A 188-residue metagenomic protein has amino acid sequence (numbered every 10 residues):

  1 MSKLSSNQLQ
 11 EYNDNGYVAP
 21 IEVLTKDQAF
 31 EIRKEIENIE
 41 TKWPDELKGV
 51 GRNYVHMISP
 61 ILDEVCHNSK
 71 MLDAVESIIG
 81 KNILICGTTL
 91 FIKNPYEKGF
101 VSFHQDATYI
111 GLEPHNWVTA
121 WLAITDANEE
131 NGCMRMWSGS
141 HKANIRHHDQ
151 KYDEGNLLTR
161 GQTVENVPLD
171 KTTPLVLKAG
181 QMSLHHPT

Functional and structural regions predicted by a protein language model:
M1-L112, H148-D149: Non-heme Fe(II)-dependent double-stranded beta-helix
V18, D126, M134: Short beta-strand segments in beta-sandwich/barrel cores
E37, W43, T125, N156-T159: Juxtamembrane helix-loop transition sites at the ends of transmembrane segments in multi-pass membrane proteins
T88, V118, G132: Change "...and in nucleic-acid phosphodiester-cleaving endonucleases..." to "...and in nucleic-acid processing enzymes
I92-E97, T108, H115-N116, I124-E129 (+1 more regions): Short acidic/polar capping segments at secondary-structure boundaries
H104, G111-E129, V176-K178, L184: Short, conserved beta-strand element in jelly-roll/cupin
E129-T188: Double-stranded beta-helix
